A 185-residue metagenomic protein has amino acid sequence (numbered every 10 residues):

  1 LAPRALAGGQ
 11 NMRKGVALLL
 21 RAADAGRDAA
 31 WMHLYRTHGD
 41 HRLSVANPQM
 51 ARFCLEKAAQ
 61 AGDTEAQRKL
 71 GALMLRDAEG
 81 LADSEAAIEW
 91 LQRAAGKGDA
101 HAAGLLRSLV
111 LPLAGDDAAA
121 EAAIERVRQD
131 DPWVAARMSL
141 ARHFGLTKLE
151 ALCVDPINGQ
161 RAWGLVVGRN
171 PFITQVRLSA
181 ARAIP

Functional and structural regions predicted by a protein language model:
L1-A5, A25-D28, L34, D40-R42 (+4 more regions): Short helix-capping/linker turns of helical repeat alpha-solenoids
A7-L18, S44-C54, L81-W90, A118-A119: Structural signature of tandem alpha-helical TPR/SEL1-like repeats, specifically the intra-repeat loop/turn
L19-A22, E56-A58, R93-A94: Canonical positions in the second alpha-helix
D24, D40-L43, K57-Q60, R76-G80 (+2 more regions): Solenoid-like repeat scaffolds
A72, A102-G115: TPR/TPR-like alpha-solenoid helical repeat scaffolds
L111-F144: Basic, Lys/Arg- and aromatic-enriched nucleic-acid-binding interface segment
C153-P185: Conserved tyrosine-mediated DNA breakage-rejoining catalytic core shared by Y-recombinases
